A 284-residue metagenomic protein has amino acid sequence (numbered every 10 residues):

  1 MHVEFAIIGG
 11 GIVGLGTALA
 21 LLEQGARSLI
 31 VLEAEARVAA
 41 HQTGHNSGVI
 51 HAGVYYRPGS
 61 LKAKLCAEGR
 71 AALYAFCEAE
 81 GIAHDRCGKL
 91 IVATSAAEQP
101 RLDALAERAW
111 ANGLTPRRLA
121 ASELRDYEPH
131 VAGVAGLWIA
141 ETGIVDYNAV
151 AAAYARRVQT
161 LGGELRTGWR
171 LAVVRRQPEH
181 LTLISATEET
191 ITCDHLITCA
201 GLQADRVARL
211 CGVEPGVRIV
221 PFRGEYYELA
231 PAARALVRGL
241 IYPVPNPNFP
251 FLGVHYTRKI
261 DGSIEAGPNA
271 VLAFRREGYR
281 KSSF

Functional and structural regions predicted by a protein language model:
M1-V13, I30: Beta1/beta-strand and adjacent pyrophosphate-binding region of the FAD-binding site in flavoprotein oxidoreductases
V13, R37, Q203: Conserved Rossmann-like nucleotide-cofactor binding loop
G16, V174-F284: Flavin-dependent oxidoreductases
A18, L22, R157: Gly/Ala-rich phosphate-binding loop of Rossmann-like dinucleotide-binding domains, activating on the conserved
L22-H45: Glycine-rich FAD pyrophosphate-binding loop
G48-E123, G133, G253-V254, S263-E265 (+1 more regions): Dinucleotide-binding Rossmann-like beta1-alpha1 core, especially the glycine-rich loop that anchors the ADP
Y56, A83-A93, L105, R118 (+3 more regions): Helix-loop-beta segment of a Rossmann-like dinucleotide-binding subdomain
Q159-L171: A conserved beta-strand/loop element that lines the FAD pocket in flavoprotein oxidoreductases
